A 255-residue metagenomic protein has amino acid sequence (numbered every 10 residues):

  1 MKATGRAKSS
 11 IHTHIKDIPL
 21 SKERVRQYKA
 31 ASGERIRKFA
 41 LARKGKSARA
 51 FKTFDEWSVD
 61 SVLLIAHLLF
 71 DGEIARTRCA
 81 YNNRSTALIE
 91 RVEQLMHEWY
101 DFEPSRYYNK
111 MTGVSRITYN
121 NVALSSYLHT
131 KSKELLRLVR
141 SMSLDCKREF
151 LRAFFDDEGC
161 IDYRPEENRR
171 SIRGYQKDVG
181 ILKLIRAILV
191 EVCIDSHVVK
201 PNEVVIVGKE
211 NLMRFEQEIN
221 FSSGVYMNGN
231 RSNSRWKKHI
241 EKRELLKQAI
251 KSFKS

Functional and structural regions predicted by a protein language model:
M1-S255: Internal intein/HINT superfamily modules and their associated LAGLIDADG
